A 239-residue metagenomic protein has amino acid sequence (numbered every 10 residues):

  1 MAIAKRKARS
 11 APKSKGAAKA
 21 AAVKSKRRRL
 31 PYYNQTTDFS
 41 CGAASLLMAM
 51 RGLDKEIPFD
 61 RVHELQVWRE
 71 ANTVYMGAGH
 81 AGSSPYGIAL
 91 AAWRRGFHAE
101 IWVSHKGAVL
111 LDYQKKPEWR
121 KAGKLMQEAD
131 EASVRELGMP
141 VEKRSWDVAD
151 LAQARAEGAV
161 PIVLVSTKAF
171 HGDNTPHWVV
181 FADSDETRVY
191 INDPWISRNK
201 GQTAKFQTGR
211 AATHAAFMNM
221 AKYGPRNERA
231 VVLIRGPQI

Functional and structural regions predicted by a protein language model:
M1-K121, L125-A132, R144-S145, T187-V189 (+1 more regions): Active-site-adjacent structural segments surrounding the nucleophilic cysteine of cysteine proteases and isopeptidases
A2-A4, A8-R9, R155-A156, V160-I162 (+3 more regions): Noncatalytic regulatory segments and standalone regulatory/sensor domains
V23-L30, H63, R95-H98, M139 (+3 more regions): Generic structural motif recognizing short loop/turn segments at the entrances and edges of beta-strands
S25-R27, Y32, L137, D147-A149 (+3 more regions): Residue-level detector of functional hotspots within protein domains
W68-M76, G96, G138, A152-R155 (+2 more regions): Generic secondary-structure transition motif, activating predominantly at the C-termini of alpha-helices
I88-A89, V148-Q153, V179: Short amphipathic alpha-helical segments and helix-helix/interface helices
R95-V109, L137-A149, N199-A211: Hydrophobic transmembrane alpha-helix bundles
Q127-A169: Internal catalytic-core helix/loop-beta-alpha segment that presents or stabilizes conserved functional determinants
